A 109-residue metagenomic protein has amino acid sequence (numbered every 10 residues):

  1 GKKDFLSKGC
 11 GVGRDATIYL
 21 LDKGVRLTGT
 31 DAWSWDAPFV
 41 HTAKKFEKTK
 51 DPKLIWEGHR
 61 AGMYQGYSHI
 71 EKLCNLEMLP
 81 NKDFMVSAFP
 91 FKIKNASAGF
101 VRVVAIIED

Functional and structural regions predicted by a protein language model:
G1-D109: Active-/binding-site microenvironments in catalytic and ligand-binding cores
